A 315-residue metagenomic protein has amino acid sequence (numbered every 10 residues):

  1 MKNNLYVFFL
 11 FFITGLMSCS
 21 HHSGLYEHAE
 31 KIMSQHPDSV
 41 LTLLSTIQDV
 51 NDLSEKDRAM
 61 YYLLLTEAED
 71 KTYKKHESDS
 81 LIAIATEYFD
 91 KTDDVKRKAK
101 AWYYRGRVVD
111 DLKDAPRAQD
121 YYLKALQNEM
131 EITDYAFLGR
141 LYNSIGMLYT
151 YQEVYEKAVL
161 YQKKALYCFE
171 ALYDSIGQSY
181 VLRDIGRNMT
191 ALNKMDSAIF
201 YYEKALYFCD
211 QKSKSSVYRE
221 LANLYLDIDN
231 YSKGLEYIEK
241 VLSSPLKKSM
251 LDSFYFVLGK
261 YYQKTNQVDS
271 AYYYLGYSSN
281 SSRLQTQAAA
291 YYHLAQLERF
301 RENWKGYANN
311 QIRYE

Functional and structural regions predicted by a protein language model:
K2-L10: Sec-dependent signal peptide recognition, specifically the positively charged N-region followed immediately by
G15-S18: C-terminal motif of bacterial Sec signal peptides marking the signal peptidase cleavage site
H21, L53-M60, E77, K91 (+7 more regions): Residues that mark the junctions of alpha-helical repeat units in TPR/alpha-solenoid scaffolds
S23-V50, E55, H76-D79, Q119 (+7 more regions): Hydrophobic positions within repeat-based interaction scaffolds
S45-V50, A83-D93, K124-T133, K163-D174 (+4 more regions): Amphipathic alpha-helical segments of tetratricopeptide repeats
E55-R58, K75, V95, A115 (+6 more regions): Inter-repeat boundary and helix-capping residues of tandem alpha-helical solenoids
Y62-A68, L81, K98-V109, Y121 (+13 more regions): TPR/Sel1-like alpha-solenoid repeat signature
